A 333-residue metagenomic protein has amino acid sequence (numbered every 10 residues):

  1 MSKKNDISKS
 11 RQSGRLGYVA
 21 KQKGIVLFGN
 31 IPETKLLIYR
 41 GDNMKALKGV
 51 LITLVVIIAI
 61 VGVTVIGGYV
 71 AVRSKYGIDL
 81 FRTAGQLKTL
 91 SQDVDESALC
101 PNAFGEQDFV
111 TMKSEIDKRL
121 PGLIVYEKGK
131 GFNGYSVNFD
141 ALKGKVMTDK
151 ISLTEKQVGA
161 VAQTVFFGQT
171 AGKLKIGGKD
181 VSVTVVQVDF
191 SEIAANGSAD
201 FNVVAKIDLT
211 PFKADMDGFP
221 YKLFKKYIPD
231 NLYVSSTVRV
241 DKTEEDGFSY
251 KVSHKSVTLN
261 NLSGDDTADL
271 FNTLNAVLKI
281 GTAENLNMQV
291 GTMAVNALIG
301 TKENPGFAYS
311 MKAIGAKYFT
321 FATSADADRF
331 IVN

Functional and structural regions predicted by a protein language model:
M1-S2, M44: Accessible peptide chain termini
S2, I7-S10, R15-A20, V26-T34: N-terminal amphipathic/hydrophobic targeting modules at extreme N-termini, encompassing cleavable Sec/SRP-type signal
K9-Q12, I52-V56: Short N-terminal leader segment in a subset of presequences, especially plant chloroplast and some mitochondrial
G17-Y18, G24, P32, M44 (+2 more regions): N-terminal cationic amphipathic segment used for targeting or macromolecule association
Q22-K23, L37, V56, G62: Compositionally biased non-globular segments, especially hydrophobic aliphatic-rich helices of signal peptides
R40, K45-L54, V61-N333: Extracellular/lumenal and peripheral-membrane lipid-interaction modules
